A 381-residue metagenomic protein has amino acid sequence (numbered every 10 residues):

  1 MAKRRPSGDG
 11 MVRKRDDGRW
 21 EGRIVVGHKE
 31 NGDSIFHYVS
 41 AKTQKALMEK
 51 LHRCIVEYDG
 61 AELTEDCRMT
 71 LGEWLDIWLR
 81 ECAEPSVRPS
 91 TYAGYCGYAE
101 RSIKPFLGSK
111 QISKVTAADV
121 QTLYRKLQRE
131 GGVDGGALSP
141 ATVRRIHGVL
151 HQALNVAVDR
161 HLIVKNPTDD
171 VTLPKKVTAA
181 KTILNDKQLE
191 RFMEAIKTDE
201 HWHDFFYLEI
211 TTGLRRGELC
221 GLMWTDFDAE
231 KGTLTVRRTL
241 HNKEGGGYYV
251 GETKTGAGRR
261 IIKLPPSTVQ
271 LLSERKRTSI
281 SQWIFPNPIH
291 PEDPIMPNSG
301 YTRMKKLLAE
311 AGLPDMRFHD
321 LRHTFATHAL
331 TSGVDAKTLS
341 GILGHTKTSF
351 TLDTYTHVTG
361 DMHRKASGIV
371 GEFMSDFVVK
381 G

Functional and structural regions predicted by a protein language model:
M1-K3, E194, K231, E244-Q270 (+3 more regions): C-terminal secondary-structure termini that scaffold catalytic or DNA-interacting sites
S7, M11, Y98-S102, S109-T122 (+2 more regions): N-terminal DNA-binding recognition helix of tyrosine site-specific recombinases/integrases
R15-T122, R275-I284: N-terminal DNA-binding module of tyrosine recombinases/phage integrases
H28, D186-K187, T239-N242, P265-P314: Active-site/catalytic core of tyrosine-dependent DNA strand-transfer enzymes
K42, K175, I183, L240-N242 (+1 more regions): Catalytic-site neighborhood detector that most strongly recognizes the C-terminal catalytic loop/helix of tyrosine
G136-P140, R144-I146, D159-K165, D169-M223 (+6 more regions): Basic, Lys/Arg- and aromatic-enriched nucleic-acid-binding interface segment
D159, Y207, T211-E218, S299 (+4 more regions): C-terminal catalytic core of tyrosine-transesterase DNA break-rejoin enzymes
D169-D170, K231-V236, R317, H328 (+2 more regions): Short functional hotspots where side chains directly engage DNA or cofactors
